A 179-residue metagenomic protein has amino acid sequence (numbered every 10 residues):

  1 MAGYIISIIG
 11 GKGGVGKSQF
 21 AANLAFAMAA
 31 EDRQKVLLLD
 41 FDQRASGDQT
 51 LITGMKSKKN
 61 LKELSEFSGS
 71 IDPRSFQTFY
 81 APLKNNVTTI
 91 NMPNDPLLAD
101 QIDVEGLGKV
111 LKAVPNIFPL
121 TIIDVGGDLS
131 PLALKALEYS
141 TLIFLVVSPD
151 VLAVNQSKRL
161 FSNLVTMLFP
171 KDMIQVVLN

Functional and structural regions predicted by a protein language model:
A2-A45, Q49-L51: Walker A/P-loop phosphate-binding motif and the immediately C-terminal alpha-helix
I6, L37-L39, T88-I90, F144 (+1 more regions): Hydrophobic/aromatic beta-strand patches that form the interior of the parallel beta-sheet core in alpha/beta enzyme
I9-G11, P93-D95, S148, N179: Short strand-loop junctions, especially beta-strand C-caps/beta-turns that link beta-sheets to coils or alpha-helices
M28, D32, T53-S57, S68 (+5 more regions): Conserved NTP-handling cores and scaffolds of large molecular machines
E31-T89: Phosphate-binding loop that captures ATP/GTP phosphates
Q43-A45, N94-L97, D150-V151: Conserved nucleotide-binding/hydrolysis micro-motifs of P-loop NTPases
S68-L129, V154: Cytosolic-facing regulatory segments adjacent to core modules
G106-K109, A113-N179: Conserved catalytic-core segment of NTP-binding enzymes
